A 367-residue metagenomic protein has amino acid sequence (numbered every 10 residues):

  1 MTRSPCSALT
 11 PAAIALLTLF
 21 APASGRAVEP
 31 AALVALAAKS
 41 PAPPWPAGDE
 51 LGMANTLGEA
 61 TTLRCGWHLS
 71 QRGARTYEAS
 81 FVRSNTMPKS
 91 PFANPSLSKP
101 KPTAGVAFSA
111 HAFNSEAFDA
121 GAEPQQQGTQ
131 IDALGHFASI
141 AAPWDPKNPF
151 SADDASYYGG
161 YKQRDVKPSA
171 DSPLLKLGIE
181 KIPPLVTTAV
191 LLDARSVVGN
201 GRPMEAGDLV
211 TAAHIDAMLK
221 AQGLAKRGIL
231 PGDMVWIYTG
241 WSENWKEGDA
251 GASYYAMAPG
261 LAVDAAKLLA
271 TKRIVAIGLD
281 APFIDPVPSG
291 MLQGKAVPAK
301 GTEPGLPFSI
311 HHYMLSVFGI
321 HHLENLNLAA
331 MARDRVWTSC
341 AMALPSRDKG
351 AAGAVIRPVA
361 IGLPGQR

Functional and structural regions predicted by a protein language model:
M1-A12: Bacterial N-terminal signal peptides that target proteins for export
T10-A21: Bacterial N-terminal signal peptides
A23-A27: Sec/Tat signal peptide C-region and signal peptidase I cleavage site
V28-R367: Active-/binding-site microenvironments in catalytic and ligand-binding cores
